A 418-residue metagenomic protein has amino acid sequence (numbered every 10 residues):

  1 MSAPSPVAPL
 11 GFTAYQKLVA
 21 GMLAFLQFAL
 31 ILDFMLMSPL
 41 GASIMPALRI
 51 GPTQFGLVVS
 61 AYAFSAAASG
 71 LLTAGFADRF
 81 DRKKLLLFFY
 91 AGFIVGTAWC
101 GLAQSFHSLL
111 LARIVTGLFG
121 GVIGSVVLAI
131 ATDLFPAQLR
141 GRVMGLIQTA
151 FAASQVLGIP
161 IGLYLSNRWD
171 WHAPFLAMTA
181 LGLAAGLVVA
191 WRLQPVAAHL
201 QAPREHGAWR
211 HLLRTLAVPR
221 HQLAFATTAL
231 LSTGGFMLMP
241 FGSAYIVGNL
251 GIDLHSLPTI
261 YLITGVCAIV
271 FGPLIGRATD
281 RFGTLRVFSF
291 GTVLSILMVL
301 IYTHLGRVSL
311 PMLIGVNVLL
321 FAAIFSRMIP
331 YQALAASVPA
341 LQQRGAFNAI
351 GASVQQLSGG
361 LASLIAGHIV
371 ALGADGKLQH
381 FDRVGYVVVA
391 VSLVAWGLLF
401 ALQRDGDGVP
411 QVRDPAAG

Functional and structural regions predicted by a protein language model:
A3-T13, P195-F225: Juxtamembrane intracellular "pre-TM" segments in multi-pass secondary transporters
M37-S38, H221-L262: Extracytoplasmic gate region of multi-pass secondary transporters
R49, D81, L102-S108, G251 (+1 more regions): Helix-breaking motifs and short loop linkers at transmembrane-helix boundaries and internal kinks in secondary membrane
A68-Q104: Conserved MFS/SLC helix-loop-helix module at the cytosolic interface between two early adjacent transmembrane helices
A112-A153: Cytoplasmic helix-loop-helix junction between adjacent transmembrane helices in 12-TM secondary transporters
L146-L193: Helix-loop-helix hairpin linking two adjacent transmembrane segments in secondary transporters
N167-T179, V370-A390: A membrane-interface helix-boundary motif in multi-pass transporters
L285-P330: C-terminal transmembrane helical hairpin of 12-TM major facilitator-type secondary transporters
